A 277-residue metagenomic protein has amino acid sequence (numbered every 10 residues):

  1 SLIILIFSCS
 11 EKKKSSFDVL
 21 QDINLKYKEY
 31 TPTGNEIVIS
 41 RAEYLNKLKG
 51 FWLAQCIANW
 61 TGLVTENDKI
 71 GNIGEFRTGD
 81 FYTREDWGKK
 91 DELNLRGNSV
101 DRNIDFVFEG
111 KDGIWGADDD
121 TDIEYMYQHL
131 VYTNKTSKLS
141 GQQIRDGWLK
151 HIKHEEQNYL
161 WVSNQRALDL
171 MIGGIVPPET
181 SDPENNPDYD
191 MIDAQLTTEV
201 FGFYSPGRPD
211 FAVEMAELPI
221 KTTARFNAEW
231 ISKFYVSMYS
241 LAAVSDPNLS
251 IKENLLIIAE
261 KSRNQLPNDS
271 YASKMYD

Functional and structural regions predicted by a protein language model:
L5-S8: C-terminal motif of bacterial Sec signal peptides marking the signal peptidase cleavage site
S10-K12: Bacterial signal peptide processing site
L20-T33, R77-F106, N164-E179, F203-M215: Active-site-adjacent bridging/hinge elements
T33-N35, I39-N59: Mature N-terminal segment immediately following signal peptide/propeptide cleavage in secreted/periplasmic
G34-I39, L168-Y189, T198-R208, E217-T222 (+1 more regions): Accessory "access/gating" subregions that flank catalytic or transport cores
Q55-N67, V200-F203: Alpha-helical support elements that line or immediately flank enzyme active sites and cofactor-binding pockets
L63-F108, T121-I123, R145, E155-N158: Active-site-surrounding "flap" and adjacent substrate/cofactor-binding loops of secreted or lumenal enzymes, prototyped
G113-D119, I123, Q128-S232: Active-site cavity-forming subdomains of large catalytic enzyme subunits
